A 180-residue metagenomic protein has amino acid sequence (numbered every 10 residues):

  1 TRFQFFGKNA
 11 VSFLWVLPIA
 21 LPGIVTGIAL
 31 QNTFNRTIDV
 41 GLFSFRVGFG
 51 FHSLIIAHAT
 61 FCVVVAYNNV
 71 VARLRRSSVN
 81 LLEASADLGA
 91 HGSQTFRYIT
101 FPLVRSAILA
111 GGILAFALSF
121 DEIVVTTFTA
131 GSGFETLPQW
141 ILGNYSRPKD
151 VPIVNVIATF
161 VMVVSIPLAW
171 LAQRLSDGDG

Functional and structural regions predicted by a protein language model:
T1-W15, I28, N32, V79 (+1 more regions): Transmembrane-helix boundary motif in ABC transporter permease subunits
R2-A10, I24-F61, S93, A130-S132: Membrane-interfacial helix termini and adjacent extracytoplasmic/periplasmic loops of multi-pass transporters
A10, R97, L109, P152-I157: Signature of the 12-TM Major Facilitator Superfamily
L14, T33, T37, A59 (+6 more regions): Amphipathic alpha-helical segments that mediate coupling or scaffolding at interfaces
L14-L21, H52-V63, I113-F120, A130-G131 (+1 more regions): Hydrophobic transmembrane alpha-helices
L17, T60, A66-R73, S78 (+1 more regions): Transmembrane alpha-helices
V71-A86, S93-I99, N155-G180: C-terminal transmembrane helix and the adjacent membrane-cytosol boundary/short C-terminal tail of inner/organellar
F120-G178: Interhelical loop and adjacent transmembrane-helix boundary motif in polytopic membrane transport permeases
